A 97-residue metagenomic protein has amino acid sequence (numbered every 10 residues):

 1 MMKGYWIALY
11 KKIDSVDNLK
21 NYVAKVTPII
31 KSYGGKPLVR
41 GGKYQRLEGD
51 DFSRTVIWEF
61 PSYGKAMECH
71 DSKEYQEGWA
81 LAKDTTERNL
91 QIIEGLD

Functional and structural regions predicted by a protein language model:
M1-T55, P61-D71, E94-D97: Short S/T/G/P-rich N-terminal loop/turn motif that feeds into the first structured element of a domain
M67-Q91: C-terminal structural segments of small proteins and small subunits
